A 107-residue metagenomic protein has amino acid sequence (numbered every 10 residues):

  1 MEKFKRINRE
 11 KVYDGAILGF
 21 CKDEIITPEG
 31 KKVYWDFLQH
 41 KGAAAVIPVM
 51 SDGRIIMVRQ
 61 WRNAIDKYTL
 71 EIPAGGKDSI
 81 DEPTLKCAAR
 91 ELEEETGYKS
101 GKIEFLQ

Functional and structural regions predicted by a protein language model:
M1-K11: Extended interaction-bearing regions that mediate binding to partners or small molecules
R9-A45, S51: Acidic, metal-coordinating catalytic segment for phosphate/diphosphate chemistry, firing primarily on the Nudix
L18, E24-G30, P83-T96: Short, charged N-terminal helix-start/capping segments
G19, K41, R62-A64, E71 (+2 more regions): Active-site segment of metal-dependent pyrophosphate-handling enzymes, primarily the Nudix hydrolase catalytic core
W35-L38, A44-R90: Conserved Nudix-box catalytic region and its N-terminal flanking loop in Nudix hydrolases and closely related
